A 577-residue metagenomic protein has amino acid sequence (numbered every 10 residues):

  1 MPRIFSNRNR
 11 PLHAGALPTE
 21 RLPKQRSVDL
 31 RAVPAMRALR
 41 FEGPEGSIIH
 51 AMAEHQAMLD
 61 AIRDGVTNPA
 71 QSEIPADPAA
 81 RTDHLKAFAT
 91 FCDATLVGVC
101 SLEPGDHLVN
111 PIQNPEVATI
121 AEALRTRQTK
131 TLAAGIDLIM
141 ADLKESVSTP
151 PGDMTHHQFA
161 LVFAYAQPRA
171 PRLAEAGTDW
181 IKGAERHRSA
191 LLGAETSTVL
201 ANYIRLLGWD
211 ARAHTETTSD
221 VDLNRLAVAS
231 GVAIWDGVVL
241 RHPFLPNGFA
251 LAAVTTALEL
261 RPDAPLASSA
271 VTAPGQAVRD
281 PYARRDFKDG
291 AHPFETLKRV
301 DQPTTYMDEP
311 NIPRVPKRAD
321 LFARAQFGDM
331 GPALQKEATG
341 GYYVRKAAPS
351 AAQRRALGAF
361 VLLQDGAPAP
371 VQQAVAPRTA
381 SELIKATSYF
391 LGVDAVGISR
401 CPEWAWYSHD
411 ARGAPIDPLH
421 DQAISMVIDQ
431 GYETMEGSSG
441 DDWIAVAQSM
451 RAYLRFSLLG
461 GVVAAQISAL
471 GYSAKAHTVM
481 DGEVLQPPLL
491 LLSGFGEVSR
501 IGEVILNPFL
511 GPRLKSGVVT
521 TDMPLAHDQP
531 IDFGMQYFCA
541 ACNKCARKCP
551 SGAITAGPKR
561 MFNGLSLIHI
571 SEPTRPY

Functional and structural regions predicted by a protein language model:
M1-Q536: Auxiliary alpha/beta "docking" domains used to position bulky ligands
A270, Y537-T555, S571: Local cysteine-cluster metal-coordination motifs and their immediate loop/turn environment, predominantly Fe-S cluster
Q536, I554-L567: Active/binding-pocket-proximal capping segment
I568-Y577: Single conserved hydrophobic/aromatic residue that forms the stacking wall/gate of nucleotide- or nucleobase-binding
